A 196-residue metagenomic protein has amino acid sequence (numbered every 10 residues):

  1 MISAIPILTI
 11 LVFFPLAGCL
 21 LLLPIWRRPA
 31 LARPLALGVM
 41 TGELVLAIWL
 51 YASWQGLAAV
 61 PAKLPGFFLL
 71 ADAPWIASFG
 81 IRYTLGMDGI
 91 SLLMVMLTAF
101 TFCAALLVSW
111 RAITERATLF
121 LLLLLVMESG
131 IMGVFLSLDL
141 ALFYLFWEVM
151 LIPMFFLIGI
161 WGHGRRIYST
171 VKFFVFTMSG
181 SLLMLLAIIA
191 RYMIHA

Functional and structural regions predicted by a protein language model:
M1-I7, L21-L107, R111-L122, A196: Transmembrane helix-loop-helix hairpins at membrane boundaries of multipass inner-membrane proteins
A4-P6, A17, A77-F79, E128-G130 (+1 more regions): Short hydrophobic "helix-edge" motifs at membrane interfaces and signal-peptide entry regions
L11-P15, A36-V39, T98, L124 (+2 more regions): Residue-level recognition of transmembrane alpha-helices in multi-pass small-molecule transporters/permeases
V12, L85-G86, L136, L145: Short conserved micro-motifs on helix faces and helix-strand junctions that flank and scaffold key functional residues
F14, G18-L21, V39-G42, M94 (+5 more regions): Hydrophobic residues within membrane-embedded alpha-helical segments of Major Facilitator Superfamily
C19-L23, I48, C103-L107, S129-G133 (+2 more regions): Alpha-helical transmembrane segments of multipass membrane proteins
P29, L123, G130-A196: Alpha-helical multi-pass transmembrane bundles of energy-transducing inner-membrane proteins
